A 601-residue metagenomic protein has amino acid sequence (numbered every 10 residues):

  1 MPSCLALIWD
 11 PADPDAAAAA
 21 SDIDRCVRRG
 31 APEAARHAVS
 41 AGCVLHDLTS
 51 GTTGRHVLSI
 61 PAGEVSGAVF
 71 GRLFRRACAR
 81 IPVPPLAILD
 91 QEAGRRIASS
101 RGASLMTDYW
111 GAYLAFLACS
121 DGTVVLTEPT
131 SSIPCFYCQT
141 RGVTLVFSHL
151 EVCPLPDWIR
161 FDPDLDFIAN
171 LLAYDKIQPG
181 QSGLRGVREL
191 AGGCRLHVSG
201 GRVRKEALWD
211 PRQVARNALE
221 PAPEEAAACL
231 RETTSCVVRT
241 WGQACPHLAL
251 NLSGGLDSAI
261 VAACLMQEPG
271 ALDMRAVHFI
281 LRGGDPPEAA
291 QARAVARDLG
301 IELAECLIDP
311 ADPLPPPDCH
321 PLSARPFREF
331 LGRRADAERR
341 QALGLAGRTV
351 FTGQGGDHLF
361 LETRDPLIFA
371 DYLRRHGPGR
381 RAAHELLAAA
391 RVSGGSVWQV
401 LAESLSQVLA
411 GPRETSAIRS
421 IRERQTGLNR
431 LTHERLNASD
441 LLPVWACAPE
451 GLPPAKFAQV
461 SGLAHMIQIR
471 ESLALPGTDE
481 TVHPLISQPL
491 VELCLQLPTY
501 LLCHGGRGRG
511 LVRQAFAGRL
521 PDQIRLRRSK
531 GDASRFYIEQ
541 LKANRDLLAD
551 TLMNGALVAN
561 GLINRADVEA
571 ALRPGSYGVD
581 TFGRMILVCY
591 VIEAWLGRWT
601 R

Functional and structural regions predicted by a protein language model:
M1, I8-A18, D121-V125, P129 (+8 more regions): ATP-dependent adenylate-handling active sites, centered on carboxylate activation for C-N bond formation
M1-D318, Y590: Cysteine-centered catalytic environments shared across enzyme families
G67, R72-P82, L86-L89, R419-A455: Glycine/proline-rich, flexible active-site/cofactor-binding loop segments that harbor closely spaced acidic
Q91-I97, P154-L155, S439-P449, C494-L495 (+2 more regions): Short amphipathic alpha-helical segments and their helix-coil junctions
S104, W158-D166, W445-A458, G505-R507 (+2 more regions): Structural motif
Y109-G111, L463-Q468, K542-A543: Short, motif-level signal for alpha-helix interfacial/capping segments enriched in acidic residues and aromatics/proline
F167-I177, A337, A458-Q468, R584-T600: Short, hydrophobic/amphipathic alpha-helical patches that form generic packing surfaces within helical domains
D522-V579: PAPS-dependent sulfotransferase catalytic core
